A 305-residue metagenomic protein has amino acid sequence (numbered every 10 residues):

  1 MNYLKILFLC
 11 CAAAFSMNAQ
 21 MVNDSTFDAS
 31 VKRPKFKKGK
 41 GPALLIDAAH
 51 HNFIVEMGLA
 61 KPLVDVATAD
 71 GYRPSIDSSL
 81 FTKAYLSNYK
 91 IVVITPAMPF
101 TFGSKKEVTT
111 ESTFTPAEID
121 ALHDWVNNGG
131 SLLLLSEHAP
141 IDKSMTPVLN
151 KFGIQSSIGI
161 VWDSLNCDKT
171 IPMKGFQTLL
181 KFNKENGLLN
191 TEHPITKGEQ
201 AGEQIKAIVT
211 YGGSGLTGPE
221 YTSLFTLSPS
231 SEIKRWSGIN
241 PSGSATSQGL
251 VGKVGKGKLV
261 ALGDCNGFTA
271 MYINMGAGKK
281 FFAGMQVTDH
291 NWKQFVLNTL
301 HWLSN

Functional and structural regions predicted by a protein language model:
M1-M21: Bacterial Sec-dependent N-terminal signal peptides
A19-N305: Short, surface-exposed patches at the edges or C-terminal ends of soluble domains, predominantly
